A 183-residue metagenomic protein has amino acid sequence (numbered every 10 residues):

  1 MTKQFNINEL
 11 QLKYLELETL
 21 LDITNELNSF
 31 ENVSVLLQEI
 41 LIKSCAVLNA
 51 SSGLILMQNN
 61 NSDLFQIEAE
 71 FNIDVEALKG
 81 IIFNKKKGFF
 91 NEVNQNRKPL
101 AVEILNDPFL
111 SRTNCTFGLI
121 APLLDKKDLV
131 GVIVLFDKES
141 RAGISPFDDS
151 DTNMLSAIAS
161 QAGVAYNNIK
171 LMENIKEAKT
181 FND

Functional and structural regions predicted by a protein language model:
M1-V35, A46, M172-D183: Signal-transmission linkers at sensory-effector interfaces
I42-C45, S52-L78, I133, K138: GAF sensory/regulatory domain recognition with acknowledged cross-activation on helical regulatory dimers
N61-S62, L124-L129, K138-E139, M154: Flexible loop/coil segments at beta-strand boundaries within sensory signal-transduction domains
L64, V75-E76, N96-I120, E139-D149: Signal-transducing coupling segments at domain and membrane junctions
V75-P99: Acidic/proline- and glycine-rich, intrinsically disordered low-complexity segments that serve as regulatory linkers
T116-V132: A short, aliphatic-rich beta-strand micro-motif
K127-S140, P146, V164: Sensory beta-strand/linker motifs that couple input domains to effectors
T152-G163: Allosteric cytosolic regulatory segments
